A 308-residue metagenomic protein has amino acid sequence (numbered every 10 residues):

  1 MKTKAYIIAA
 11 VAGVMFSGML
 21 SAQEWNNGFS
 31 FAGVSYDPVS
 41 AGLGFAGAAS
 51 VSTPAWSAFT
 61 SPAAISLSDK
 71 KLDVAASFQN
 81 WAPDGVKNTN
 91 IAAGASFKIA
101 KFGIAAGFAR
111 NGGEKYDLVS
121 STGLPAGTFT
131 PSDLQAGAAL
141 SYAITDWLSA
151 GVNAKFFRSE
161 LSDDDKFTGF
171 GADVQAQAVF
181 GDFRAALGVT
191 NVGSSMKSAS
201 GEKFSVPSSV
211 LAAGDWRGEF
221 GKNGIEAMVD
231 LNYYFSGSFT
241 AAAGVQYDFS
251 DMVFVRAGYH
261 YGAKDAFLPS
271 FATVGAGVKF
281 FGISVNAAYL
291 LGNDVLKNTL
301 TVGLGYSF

Functional and structural regions predicted by a protein language model:
M1-S35: Cleavable N-terminal export/targeting peptides
Q23-F308: Subset of outer-membrane beta-barrel
